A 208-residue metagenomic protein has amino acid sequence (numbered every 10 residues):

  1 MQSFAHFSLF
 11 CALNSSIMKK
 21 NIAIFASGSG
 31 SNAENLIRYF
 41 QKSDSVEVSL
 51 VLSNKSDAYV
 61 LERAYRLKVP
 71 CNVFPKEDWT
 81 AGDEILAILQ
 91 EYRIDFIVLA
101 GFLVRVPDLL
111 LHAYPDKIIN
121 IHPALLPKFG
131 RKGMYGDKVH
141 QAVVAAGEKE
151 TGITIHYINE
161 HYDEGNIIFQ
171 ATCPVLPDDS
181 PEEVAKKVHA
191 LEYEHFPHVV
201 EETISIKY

Functional and structural regions predicted by a protein language model:
Q2-H6, F10-Y208: One-carbon transfer enzymes
